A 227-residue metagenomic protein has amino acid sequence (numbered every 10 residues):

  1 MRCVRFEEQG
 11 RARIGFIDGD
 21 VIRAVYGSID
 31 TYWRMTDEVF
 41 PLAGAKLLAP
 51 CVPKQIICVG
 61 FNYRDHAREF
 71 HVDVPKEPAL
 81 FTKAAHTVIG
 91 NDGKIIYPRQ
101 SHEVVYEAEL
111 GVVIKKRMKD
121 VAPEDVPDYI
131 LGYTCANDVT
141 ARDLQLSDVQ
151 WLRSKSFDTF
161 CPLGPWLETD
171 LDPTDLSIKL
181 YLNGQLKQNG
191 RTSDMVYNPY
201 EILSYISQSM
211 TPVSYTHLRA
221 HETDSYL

Functional and structural regions predicted by a protein language model:
M1-P78, L171, K179: N-terminal non-catalytic cap/leader segment that marks the start of a structured domain
I14, E109-V113, T134, K179: Residues embedded in well-ordered beta-strands
A43-K46, P50, H66, R142-S214 (+1 more regions): Catalytic-pocket segment enriched in acidic/His residues
V74-N91, Y106: Structural signature of FAD isoalloxazine-binding scaffolds in flavoprotein oxidoreductases
Q100-V104, K155-D158: Short Gly/Pro-enriched turn/cap motifs at secondary-structure boundaries
V105-E107, V213: Residue-level recognition of short, solvent-exposed, well-ordered loop/turn junctions that link secondary-structure
K119-Y133: N-terminal accessory regions of nucleic-acid-interacting proteins
